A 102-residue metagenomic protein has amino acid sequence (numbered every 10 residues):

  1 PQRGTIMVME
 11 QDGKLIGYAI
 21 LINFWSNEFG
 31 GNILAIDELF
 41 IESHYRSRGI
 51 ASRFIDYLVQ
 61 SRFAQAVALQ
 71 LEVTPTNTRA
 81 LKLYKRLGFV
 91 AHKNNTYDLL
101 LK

Functional and structural regions predicted by a protein language model:
P1-G31, D37, I55, S61: Acetyl-CoA-dependent GNAT
F24-S26, H44, T76, K102: Short coil/turn motifs at secondary-structure junctions
G30-I33, R48-G49, A91: Non-catalytic, surface-exposed connector residues within folded enzymatic/regulatory domains
D37, E42, T74: Residue-level recognition of the GNAT/N-acetyltransferase active site
I41, S47-Q60, K82-R86: Conserved acetyl-CoA-binding loop-helix of GNAT-fold acetyltransferases
S52-R53, P75-K93, L99-L101: Conserved active-site alpha-helix within GNAT-family acetyltransferase domains
R62-V73: Conserved GNAT acetyl-CoA-binding A-motif
